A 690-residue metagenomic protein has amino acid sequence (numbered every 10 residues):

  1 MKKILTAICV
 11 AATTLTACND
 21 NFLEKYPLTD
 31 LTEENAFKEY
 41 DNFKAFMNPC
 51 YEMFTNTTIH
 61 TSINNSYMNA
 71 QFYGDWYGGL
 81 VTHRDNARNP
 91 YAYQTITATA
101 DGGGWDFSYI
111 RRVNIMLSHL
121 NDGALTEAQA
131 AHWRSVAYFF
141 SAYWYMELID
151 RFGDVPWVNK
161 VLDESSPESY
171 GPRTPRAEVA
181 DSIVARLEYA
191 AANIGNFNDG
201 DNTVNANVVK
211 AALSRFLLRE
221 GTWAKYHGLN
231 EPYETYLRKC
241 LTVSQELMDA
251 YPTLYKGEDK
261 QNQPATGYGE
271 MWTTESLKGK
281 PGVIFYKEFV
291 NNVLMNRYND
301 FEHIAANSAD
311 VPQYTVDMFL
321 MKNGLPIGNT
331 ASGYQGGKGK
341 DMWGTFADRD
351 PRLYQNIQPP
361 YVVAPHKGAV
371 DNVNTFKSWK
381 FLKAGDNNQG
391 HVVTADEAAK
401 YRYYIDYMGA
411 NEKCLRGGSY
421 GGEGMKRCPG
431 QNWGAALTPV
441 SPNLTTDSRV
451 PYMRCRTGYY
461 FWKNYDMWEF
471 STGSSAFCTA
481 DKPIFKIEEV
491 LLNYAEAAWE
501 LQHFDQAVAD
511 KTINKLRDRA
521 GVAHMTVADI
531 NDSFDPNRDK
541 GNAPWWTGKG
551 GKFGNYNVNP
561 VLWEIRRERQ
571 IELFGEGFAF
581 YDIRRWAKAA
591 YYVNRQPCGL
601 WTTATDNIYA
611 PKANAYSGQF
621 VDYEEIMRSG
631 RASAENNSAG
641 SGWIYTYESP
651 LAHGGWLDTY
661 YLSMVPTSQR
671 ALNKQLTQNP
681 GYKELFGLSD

Functional and structural regions predicted by a protein language model:
M1-L28: Bacterial Sec-dependent N-terminal signal peptides
C18-N19, D106-Y109, S182, P264-S332 (+5 more regions): Long, intrinsically disordered, low-complexity segments
N19-V81, E188-Y189, K210, L218-G430 (+2 more regions): An aromatic- and glycine-enriched ligand-binding surface/loop that stacks and positions planar moieties
E39-H60, L80-F152, E168-D181, A185-D201 (+4 more regions): Conserved, well-structured interaction surfaces
R134, S141, L213, E220 (+3 more regions): Structural register within alpha-helical repeat arrays
E147-P156, N198, F216-G228, E500-H503: Short coil/turn linking the two alpha-helices of tandem helical-hairpin repeats
P351-R517: C-terminal substrate/ligand-recognition segments
